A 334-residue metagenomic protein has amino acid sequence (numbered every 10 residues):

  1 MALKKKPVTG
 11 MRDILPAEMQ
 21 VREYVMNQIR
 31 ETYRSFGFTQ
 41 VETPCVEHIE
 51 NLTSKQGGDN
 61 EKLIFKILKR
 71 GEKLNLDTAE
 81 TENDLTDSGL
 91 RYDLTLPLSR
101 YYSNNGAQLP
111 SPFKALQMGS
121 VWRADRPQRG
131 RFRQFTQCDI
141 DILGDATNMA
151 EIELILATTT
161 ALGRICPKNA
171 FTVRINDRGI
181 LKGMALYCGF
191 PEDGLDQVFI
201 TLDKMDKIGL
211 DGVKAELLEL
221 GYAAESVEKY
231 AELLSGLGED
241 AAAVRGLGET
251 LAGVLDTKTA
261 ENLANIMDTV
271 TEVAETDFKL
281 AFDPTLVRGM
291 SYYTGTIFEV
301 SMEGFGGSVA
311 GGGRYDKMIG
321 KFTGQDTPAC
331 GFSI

Functional and structural regions predicted by a protein language model:
M1-M19, L76: Auxiliary tRNA-acceptor-end handling modules of aminoacyl-tRNA synthetases
M1-P7, K69, R129, S235-E239: Short, composition-biased local secondary-structure segments
I14, F65-I67, V309: Short clusters of hydrophobic/aromatic residues that line enzyme substrate/ligand-binding pockets
E18-F38, E47-H48, E80-D87, D93-K168 (+2 more regions): Positively charged, Gly/Ser-enriched RNA/tRNA-binding surfaces
T43-K62, T172-Y187, L286-T294: Beta-rich nucleic-acid/ligand-interaction surfaces
C45-S88: Polyanion/phosphate-binding surface patch
N60-L76, G189-L217, M302: Acidic, His- and aromatic-enriched active-site or binding-groove loops in soluble protein domains that engage sugars
R174-N176, K204-L210, K258: Short acidic alpha-helix initiation/capping motifs at coil-to-helix transition points, especially at protein N-termini
